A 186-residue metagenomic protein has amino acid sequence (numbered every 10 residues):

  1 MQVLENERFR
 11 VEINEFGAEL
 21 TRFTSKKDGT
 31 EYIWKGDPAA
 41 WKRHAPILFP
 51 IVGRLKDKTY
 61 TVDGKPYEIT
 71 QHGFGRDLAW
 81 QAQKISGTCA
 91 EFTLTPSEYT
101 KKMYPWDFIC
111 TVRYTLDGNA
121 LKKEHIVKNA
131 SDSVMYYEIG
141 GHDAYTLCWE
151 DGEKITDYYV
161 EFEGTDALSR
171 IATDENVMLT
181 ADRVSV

Functional and structural regions predicted by a protein language model:
M1-V62, P66-T70: Beta-strand-rich N-terminal accessory domains
Q2, R22-S25, A79-Q81, K101-P105 (+4 more regions): A short, polar/proline- and glycine-enriched secondary-structure boundary/capping micro-motif
Q2, T21, A90, L121-K123: Hydrophobic residues embedded in beta-strands of well-ordered beta-sheets
L4, P96-D143, L147-W149: Acidic, contiguous internal or C-terminal segments within carbohydrate-active enzymes that form a structured patch used
F9-I13, V112-Y114, V160: Broad, structure-driven detector of short, well-ordered beta-strand segments within folded domains
K65-G118: Extended, loop-rich substrate-binding clefts of extracytoplasmic carbohydrate-active enzymes
Y136, A144-V186: Active-site/ligand-binding surface loops and adjacent short beta/alpha elements that line catalytic pockets across
